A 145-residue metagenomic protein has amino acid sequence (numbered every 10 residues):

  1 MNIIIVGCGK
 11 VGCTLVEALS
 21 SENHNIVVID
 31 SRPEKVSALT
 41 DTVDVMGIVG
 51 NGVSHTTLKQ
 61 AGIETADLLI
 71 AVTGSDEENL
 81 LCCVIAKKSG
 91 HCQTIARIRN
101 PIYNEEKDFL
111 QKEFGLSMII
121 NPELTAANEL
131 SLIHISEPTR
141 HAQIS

Functional and structural regions predicted by a protein language model:
M1-I5: Beta1/beta-strand and adjacent pyrophosphate-binding region of the FAD-binding site in flavoprotein oxidoreductases
C8-G9: Glycine-rich Rossmann-fold phosphate-binding loop(s) that bind the pyrophosphate of adenine dinucleotide cofactors
G12-C13: N-terminal Rossmann-fold NAD(P) dinucleotide-binding loop
V16, S20, K87: Gly/Ala-rich phosphate-binding loop of Rossmann-like dinucleotide-binding domains, activating on the conserved
I26: Short beta-strand element of Class I
D30-S31, E137: Conserved acidic E/D residue at the C-terminus of a beta-strand in Rossmann-like folds
V36-L132: Phosphate-bearing ligand-interacting subdomains that bind or position ATP/ADP/UDP/GDP/NAD(P) or nucleotide-linked
I133-S145: Single conserved hydrophobic/aromatic residue that forms the stacking wall/gate of nucleotide- or nucleobase-binding
